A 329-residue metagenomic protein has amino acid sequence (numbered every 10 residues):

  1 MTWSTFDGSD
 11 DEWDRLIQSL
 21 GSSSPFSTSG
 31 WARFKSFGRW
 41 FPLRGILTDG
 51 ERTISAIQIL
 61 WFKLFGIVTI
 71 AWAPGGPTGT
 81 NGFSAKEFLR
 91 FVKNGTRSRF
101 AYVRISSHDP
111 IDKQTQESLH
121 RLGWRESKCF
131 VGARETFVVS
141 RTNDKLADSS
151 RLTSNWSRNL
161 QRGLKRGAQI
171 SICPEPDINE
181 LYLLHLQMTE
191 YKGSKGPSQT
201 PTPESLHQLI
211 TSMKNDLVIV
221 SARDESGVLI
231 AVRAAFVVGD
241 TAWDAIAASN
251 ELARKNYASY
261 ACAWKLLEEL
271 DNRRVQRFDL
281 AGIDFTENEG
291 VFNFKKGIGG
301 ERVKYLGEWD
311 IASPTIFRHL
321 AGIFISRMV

Functional and structural regions predicted by a protein language model:
T2, F6-D10, R33-F34, W61 (+2 more regions): Active-site/acyl-donor-binding loops of N-acyltransferases
W3-G50, A56-G66, H108-D112, L119-F130 (+1 more regions): A conserved beta-strand-loop-helix scaffold within acyl/acetyltransferase catalytic domains
W40-P42, R97-F100, N272-V275: Short, high-confidence coil segments that cap the C-terminus of an alpha-helix and link into the following beta-strand
F65-G75, G79: N-terminal cap/recognition module
I70, F100-Y102, T241, R277: Residues at the N-termini of beta-strands
G75-H120, G132: A gly/proline- and charged-residue-enriched helix-loop-helix capping module
G79, E87-N94, S205-H319: Aromatic (often tryptophan-rich) hydrophobic motifs at membrane interfaces
Y102-I105, S171-I172, R277-A281: Short catalytic-loop micro-motif centered on adjacent basic/acidic residues
